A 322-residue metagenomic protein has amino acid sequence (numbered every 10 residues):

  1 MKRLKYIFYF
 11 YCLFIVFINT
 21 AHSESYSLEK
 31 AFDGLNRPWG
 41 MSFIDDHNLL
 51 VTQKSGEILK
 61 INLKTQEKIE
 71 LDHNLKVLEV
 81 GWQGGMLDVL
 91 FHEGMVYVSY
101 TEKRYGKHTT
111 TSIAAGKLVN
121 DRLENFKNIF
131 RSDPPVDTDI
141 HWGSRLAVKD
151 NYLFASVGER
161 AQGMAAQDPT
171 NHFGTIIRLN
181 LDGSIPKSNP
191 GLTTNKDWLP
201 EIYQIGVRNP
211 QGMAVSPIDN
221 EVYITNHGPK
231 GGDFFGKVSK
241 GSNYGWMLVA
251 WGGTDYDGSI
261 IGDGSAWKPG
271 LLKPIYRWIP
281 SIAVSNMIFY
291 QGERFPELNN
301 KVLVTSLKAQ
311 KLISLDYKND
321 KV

Functional and structural regions predicted by a protein language model:
M1-Y9: Bacterial N-terminal signal peptides that target proteins for export
Y9-F17: Bacterial N-terminal signal peptides
H22-G163, V215-I224, G228, P280-D320: Acidic, Gly/Ser/Thr-rich repeat motifs that build Ca2+-stabilized beta-propeller blades
G84-M86, E159-V322: Beta-propeller domain segments
